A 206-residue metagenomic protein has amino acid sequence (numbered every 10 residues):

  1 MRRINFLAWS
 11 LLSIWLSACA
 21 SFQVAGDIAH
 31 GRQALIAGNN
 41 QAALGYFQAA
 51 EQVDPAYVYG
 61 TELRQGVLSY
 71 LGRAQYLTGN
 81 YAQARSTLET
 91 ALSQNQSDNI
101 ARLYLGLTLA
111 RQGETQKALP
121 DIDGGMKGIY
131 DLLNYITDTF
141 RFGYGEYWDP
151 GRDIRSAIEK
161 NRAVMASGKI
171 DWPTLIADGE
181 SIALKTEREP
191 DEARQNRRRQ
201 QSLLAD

Functional and structural regions predicted by a protein language model:
E51, L107-N134, E159-A163: TPR/TPR-like (Sel1-like) alpha-helical repeat modules
V53-E62, L132-F140: Flexible helix-coil transition and linker loops at the boundaries of alpha-helical arrays
N134-D206: Terminal, low-structured helical/coil segments at or just beyond the last alpha-helical repeat
